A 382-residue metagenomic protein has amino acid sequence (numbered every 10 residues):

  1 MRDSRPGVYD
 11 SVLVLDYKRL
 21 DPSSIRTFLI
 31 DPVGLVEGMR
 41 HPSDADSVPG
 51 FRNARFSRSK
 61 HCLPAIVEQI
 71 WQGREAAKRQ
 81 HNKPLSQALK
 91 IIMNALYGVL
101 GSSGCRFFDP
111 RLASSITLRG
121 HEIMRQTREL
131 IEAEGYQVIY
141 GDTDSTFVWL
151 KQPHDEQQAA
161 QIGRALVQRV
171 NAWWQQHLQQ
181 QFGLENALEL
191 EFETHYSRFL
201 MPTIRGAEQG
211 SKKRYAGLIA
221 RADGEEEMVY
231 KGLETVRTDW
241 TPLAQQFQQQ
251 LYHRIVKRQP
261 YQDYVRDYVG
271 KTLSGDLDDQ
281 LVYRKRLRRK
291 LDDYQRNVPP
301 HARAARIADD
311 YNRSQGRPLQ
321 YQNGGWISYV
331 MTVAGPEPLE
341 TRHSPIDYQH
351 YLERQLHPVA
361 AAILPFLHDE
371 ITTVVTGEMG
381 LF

Functional and structural regions predicted by a protein language model:
M1-G38, P42, H81, L85 (+4 more regions): DNA-dependent DNA polymerase catalytic subunits
P6, E75-A76, R111-A113: A short, structure-level motif marking secondary-structure boundaries and short turns
T27-E75: Short, exposed interaction patches on small structured surface elements
R58-C105: Active-site cores of enzymes that catalyze phosphoryl transfer or operate on phosphate-rich substrates
V99-L118: Gly-rich Lys/Arg/Thr-decorated short loops/hinges at beta-loop-alpha junctions or inter-strand turns that position
